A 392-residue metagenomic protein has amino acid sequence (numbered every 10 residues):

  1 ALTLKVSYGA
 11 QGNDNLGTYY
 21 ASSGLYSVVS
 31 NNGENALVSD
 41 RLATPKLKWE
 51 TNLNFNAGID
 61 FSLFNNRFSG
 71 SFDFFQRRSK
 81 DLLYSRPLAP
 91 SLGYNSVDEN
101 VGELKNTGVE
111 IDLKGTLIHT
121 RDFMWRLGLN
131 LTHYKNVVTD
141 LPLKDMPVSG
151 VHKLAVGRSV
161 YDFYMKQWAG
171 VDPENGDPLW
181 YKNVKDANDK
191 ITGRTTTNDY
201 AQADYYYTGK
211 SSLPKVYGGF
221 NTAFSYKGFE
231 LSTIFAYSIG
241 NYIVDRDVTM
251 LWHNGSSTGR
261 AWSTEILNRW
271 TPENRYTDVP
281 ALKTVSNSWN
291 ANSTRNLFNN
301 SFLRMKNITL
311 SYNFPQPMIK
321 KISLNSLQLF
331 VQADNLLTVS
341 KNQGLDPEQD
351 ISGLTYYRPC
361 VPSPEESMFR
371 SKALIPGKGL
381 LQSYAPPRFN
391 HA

Functional and structural regions predicted by a protein language model:
A1-L2, F64-R67, I118-W125, V138-L143 (+3 more regions): Short loop/turn motifs that connect adjacent beta-strands in outer-membrane beta-barrel proteins
L2-E50, S69, D73-L104, P147-V148 (+2 more regions): Solvent-exposed loop/turn elements at secondary-structure boundaries
Y8-G12, F74-K80, G115-L117, L131-V137 (+6 more regions): Transmembrane beta-strands of outer-membrane beta-barrel pores
V29-S69, V97-T120, G157-D162, S211-Y217 (+2 more regions): Outer-membrane beta-barrel signature, preferentially recognizing the C-terminal barrel domain of Gram-negative
A57-F61, F72, I111-G115, F220-Y226 (+3 more regions): Residues on the lipid-exposed face of transmembrane beta-strands in outer-membrane beta-barrel proteins
E99, T116-S212, W252, D334: Conserved small-residue
V101-N106, S149-D177, I266-L267, P272-N274 (+2 more regions): C-terminal beta-signal and terminal closure region of outer-membrane beta-barrel proteins
S238-Q328, A333: Extracytoplasmic gating/loop element in the C-terminal half of outer-membrane beta-barrel translocons and assembly
